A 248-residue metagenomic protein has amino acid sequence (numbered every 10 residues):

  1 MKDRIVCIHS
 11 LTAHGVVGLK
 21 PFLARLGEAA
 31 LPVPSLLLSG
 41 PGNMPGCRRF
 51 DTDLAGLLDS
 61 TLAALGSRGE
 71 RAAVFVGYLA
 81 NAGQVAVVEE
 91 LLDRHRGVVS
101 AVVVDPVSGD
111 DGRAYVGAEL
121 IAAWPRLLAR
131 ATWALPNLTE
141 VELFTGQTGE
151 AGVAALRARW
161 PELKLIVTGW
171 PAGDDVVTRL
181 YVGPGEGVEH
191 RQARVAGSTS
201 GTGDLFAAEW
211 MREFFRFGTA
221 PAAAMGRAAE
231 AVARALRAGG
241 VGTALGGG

Functional and structural regions predicted by a protein language model:
K2, A222-G248: Charged C-terminal helix
K2-G109: Conserved N-terminal subdomain of the carbohydrate kinase-like
A13-H14, G187-G201: Short pre-catalytic strand/loop immediately N-terminal to key active-site residues, enriched for Gly-Thr
P45-D51, R113-A118, V195-A196: Short glycine-enriched, charge-decorated loop/helix-capping segments at active-site entrances that position
V107-A114, V232: A short, histidine- and acid-enriched strand-loop-helix "catalytic/donor-clamping" loop that lines the nucleotide-sugar
A114-V188, G197, F217-A222: Conserved phosphate/ATP/ADP-binding segment of small-molecule kinases
G197-M225: Short, small-residue alpha-helix embedded
